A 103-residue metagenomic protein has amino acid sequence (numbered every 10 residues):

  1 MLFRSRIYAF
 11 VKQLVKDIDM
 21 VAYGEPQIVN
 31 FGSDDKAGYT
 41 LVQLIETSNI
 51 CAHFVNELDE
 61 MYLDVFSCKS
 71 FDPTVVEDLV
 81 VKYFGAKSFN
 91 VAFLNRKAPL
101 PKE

Functional and structural regions predicted by a protein language model:
M1-L2: Short, small-residue-biased leader/transition segments that mark boundaries at the very start of proteins
S5-V11, V76-V81: Short amphipathic alpha-helices in soluble, non-transmembrane regions that often serve as interface/regulatory elements
K12, K16-E46, N56: Ser/Thr-rich, low-complexity intrinsically disordered terminal regions
G38-P73: Mid-chain, well-packed structural core segment of small domains
K69, P73-G85: Short, non-transmembrane amphipathic alpha-helical segments
V80-E103: Well-ordered alpha/beta subsegment
